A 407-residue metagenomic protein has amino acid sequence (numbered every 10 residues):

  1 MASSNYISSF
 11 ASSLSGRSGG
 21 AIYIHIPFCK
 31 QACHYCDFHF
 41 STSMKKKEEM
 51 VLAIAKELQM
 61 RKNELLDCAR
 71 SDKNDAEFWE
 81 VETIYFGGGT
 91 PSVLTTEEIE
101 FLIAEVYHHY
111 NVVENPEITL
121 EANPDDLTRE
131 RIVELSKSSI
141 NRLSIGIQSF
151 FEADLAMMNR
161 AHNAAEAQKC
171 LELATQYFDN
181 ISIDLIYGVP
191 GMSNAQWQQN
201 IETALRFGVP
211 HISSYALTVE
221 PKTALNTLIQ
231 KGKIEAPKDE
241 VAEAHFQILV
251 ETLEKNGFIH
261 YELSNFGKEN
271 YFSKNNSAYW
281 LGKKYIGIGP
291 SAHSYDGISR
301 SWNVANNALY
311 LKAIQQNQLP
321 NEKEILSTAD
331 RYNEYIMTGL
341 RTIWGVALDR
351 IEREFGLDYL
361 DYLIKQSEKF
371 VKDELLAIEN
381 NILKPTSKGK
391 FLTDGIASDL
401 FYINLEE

Functional and structural regions predicted by a protein language model:
Y6, G19-A21, F40-E64, C68 (+1 more regions): C-terminal scaffold of the Radical SAM
S15-R17: Glycine-biased, low-complexity coil/linker segments
H25-F38: Local cysteine-cluster metal-coordination motifs and their immediate loop/turn environment, predominantly Fe-S cluster
L357-V371: Short amphipathic alpha-helical interaction segments
V371-N381: A short, conserved structural fragment
I382-T386: Minor-groove-contacting beta-hairpin "wing" of winged helix-turn-helix DNA-binding domains
K388-E407: Short, amphipathic alpha-helical interaction segments positioned at domain boundaries
